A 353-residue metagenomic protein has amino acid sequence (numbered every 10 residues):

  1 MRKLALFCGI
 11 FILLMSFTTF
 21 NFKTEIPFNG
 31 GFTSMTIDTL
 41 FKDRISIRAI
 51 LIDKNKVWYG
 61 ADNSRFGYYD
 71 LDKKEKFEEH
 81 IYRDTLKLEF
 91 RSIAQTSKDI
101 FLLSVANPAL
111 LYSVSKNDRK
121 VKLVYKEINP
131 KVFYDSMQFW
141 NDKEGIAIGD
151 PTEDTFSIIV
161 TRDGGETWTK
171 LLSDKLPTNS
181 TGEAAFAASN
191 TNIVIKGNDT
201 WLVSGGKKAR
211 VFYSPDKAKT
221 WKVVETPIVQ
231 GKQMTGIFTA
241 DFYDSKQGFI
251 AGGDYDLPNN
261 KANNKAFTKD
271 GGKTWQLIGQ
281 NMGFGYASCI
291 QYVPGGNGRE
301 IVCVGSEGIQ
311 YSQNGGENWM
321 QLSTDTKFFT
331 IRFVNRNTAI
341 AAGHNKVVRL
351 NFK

Functional and structural regions predicted by a protein language model:
M1-F32: Bacterial Sec-dependent N-terminal signal peptides
P27-L40, N63-R83, P108-I128, I158-P177 (+7 more regions): Asp-box/BNR beta-propeller loop motif
T39-S64: Beta-strand-rich domains and repeat architectures in extracellular enzymes and scaffolds, especially beta-propellers
F41-K42, D84-L88, N129-Y134, P177-A187 (+2 more regions): Short glycine-/Asp-/Thr-/Trp-enriched loop segments that recur within the blades of beta-propeller repeat domains
S46-A49, L88-A94, K131-Q138, M234-T239 (+2 more regions): Repeated scaffold domains used in trafficking and secretory/extracellular systems, primarily beta-propellers
K56-W58, D99-F101, K143-A147, D199-W201 (+3 more regions): Entry beta-strands of beta-propeller and related beta-repeat scaffolds
A106-P108, P151-T155, G205-K207, L257-K261: Short, solvent-exposed loop/turn segments at conserved positions within beta-propeller repeat blades
F333-K353: Blade-level signature of beta-propeller repeat domains, shared across WD40, Kelch, NHL, RCC1 and BNR/Asp-box propellers
